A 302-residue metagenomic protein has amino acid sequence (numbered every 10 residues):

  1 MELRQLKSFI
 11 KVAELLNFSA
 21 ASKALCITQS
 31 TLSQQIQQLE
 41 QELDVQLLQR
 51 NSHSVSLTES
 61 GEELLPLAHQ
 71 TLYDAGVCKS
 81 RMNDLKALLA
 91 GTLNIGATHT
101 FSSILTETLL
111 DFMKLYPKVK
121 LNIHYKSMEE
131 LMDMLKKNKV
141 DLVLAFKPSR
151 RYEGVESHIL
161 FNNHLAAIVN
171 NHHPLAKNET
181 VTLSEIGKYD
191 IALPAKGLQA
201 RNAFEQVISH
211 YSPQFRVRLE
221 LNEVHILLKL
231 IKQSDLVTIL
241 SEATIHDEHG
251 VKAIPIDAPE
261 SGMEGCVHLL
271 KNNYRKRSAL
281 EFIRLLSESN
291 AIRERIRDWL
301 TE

Functional and structural regions predicted by a protein language model:
I10-T28: Short helix-boundary/capping micro-motifs
S30, Q34, S80, K86-Y116 (+3 more regions): N-terminal winged-helix
E40-E59: A short LG(V/I)-centered, amphipathic sequence patch enriched for acidic residue(s) preceding the LG motif
E42-L43, L64-K86: Alpha-helical linker/hinge and terminal dimerization helices associated with HTH transcriptional regulators
E107-D111, E129-L165, V169, K232-Q233 (+1 more regions): Short beta-strand-centered segments that line the small-molecule binding cleft or hinge of alpha/beta clamshell
Y152-H158, N162-N163, H225-Y274: Beta-alpha-beta core module
G154-I191: Flexible hinge/capping segments at coil-to-helix
D190-Y211, R275-I283, S289-T301: Secondary-structure junction motif
